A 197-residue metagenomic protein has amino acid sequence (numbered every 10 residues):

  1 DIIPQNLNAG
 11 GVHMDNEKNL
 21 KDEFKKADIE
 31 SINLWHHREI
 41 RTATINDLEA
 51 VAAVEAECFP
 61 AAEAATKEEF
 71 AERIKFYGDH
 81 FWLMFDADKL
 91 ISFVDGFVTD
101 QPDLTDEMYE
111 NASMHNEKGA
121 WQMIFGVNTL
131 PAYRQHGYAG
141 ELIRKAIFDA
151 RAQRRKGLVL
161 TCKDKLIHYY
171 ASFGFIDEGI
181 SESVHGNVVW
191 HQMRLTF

Functional and structural regions predicted by a protein language model:
D1-H13: Short, Lys/Arg-enriched N-terminal segments with co-localized hydrophobic residues within the first ~10-30 amino acids
E23-A27, V98-Q101, T161, A171 (+1 more regions): Conserved catalytic-core motifs of GNAT/GCN5-like acyltransferases
H37-V51: A short beta-loop-alpha structural element at the N-terminal edge of CoA-dependent acyl/N-acetyltransferase catalytic
A61-A87, F93-M114: Active-site rim helix/loop that mediates acceptor-substrate recognition in acyltransferases
S92-N128, R134, S183-V189: Conserved acyl-donor/pantetheine-binding loop and adjacent beta-alpha core of acyl/acetyltransferases and related
T129, Q135-F148: Conserved acetyl-CoA-binding loop-helix of GNAT-fold acetyltransferases
I143, A150-C162: Conserved GNAT acetyl-CoA-binding A-motif
